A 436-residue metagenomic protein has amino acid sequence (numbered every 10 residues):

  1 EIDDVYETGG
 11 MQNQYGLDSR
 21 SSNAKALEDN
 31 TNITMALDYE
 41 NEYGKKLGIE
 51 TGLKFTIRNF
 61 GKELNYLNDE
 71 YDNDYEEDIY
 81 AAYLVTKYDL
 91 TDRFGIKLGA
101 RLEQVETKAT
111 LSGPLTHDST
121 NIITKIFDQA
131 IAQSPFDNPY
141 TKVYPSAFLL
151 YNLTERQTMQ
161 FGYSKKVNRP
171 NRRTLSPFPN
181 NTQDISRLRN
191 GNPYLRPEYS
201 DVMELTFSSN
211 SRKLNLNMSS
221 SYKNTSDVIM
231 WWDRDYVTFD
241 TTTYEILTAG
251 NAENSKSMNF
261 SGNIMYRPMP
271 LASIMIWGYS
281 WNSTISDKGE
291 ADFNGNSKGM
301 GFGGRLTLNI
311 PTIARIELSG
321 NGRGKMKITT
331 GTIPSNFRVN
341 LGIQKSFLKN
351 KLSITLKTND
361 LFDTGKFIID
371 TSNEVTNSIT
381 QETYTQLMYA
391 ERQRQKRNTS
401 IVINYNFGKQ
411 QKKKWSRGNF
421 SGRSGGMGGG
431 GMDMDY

Functional and structural regions predicted by a protein language model:
E1, N41, F55-G61, L102-K108 (+8 more regions): Transmembrane beta-strands of outer-membrane beta-barrel pores
D18-A26, N32-A36, N190-N192, R196 (+4 more regions): Outer membrane beta-barrel strand-and-loop segments of large Gram-negative receptors, especially TonB-dependent
D18-K25, N65-N73, S119-T120, D128-F136 (+6 more regions): Extracellular loop and loop/strand-boundary signature of outer-membrane beta-barrel proteins
E28, D74-Y75, P135-N138, V167-S219 (+3 more regions): Outer-membrane beta-barrel signature, preferentially recognizing the C-terminal barrel domain of Gram-negative
K45-I49, R93-I96, R156-M159, K213-L216 (+5 more regions): Repeated loop/turn-to-beta-strand initiation elements of outer-membrane beta-barrel proteins
G52, E77-S134, Y140-N152, P270-N282 (+1 more regions): Surface-exposed extracellular loop regions of Gram-negative outer-membrane beta-barrel proteins
E106, G113-I126, D137, E155-D201 (+3 more regions): Surface-exposed extracellular loop regions of Gram-negative outer-membrane beta-barrel proteins, predominantly
F347-Y436: C-terminal beta-signal and adjacent terminal beta-strands/loops of Gram-negative outer-membrane beta-barrel proteins
